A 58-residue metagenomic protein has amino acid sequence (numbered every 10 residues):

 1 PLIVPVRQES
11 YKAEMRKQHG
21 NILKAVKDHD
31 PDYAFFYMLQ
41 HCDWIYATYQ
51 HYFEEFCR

Functional and structural regions predicted by a protein language model:
P1-V26, I45-R58: A surface-exposed regulatory interaction patch that couples sensing to output across bacterial transport/metabolic
M38-L39: Inward-facing hydrophobic residues that define packing positions of alpha-helical scaffold repeats
